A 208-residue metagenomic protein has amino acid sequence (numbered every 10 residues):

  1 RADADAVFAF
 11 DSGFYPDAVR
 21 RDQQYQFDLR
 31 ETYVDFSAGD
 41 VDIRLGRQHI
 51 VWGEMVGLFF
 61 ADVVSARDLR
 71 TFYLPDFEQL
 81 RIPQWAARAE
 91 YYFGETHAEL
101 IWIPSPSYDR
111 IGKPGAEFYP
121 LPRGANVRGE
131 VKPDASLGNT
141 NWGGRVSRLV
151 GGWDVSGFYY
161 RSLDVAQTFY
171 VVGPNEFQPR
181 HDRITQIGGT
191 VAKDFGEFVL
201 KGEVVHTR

Functional and structural regions predicted by a protein language model:
D3-P120, G151: Outer membrane beta-barrel
V19-R21, L74-D76, E130-A135, V172-R180: Outer-membrane beta-barrel domain signature
D22-F27, E78-I82, A135-N139, P179-I184 (+1 more regions): Transmembrane beta-barrel outer-membrane domains
E31-F36, A87-Y91, G144-R148, G157 (+2 more regions): Residues on the lipid-exposed face of transmembrane beta-strands in outer-membrane beta-barrel proteins
R67-T71, Y119-R128, Y170-F177: Surface-exposed loop/turn segments flanking beta-strands in extracellular/periplasmic regions
L100-G138, W142-V146: Long hydrophobic alpha-helical segments that form multi-pass transmembrane helix bundles in integral membrane proteins
G144-T168: Membrane-embedded beta-barrel scaffold of Gram-negative outer-membrane proteins
Y159-A166, Y170-R208: Outer-membrane beta-barrel pore domains
